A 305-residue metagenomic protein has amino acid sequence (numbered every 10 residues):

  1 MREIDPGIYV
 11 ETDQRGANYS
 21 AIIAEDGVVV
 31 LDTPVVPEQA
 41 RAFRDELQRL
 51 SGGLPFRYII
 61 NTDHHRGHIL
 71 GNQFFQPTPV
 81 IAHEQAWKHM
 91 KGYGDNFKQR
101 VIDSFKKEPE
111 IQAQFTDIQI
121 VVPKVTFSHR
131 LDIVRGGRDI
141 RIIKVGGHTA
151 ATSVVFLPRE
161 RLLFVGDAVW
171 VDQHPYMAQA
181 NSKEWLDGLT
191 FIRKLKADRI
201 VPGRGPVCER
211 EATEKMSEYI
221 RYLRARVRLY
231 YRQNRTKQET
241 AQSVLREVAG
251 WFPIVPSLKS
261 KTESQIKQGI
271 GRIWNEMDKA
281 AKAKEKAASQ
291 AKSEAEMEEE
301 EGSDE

Functional and structural regions predicted by a protein language model:
R2-E46, V154-G166: Conserved beta-strand hairpin/beta-sheet module of binuclear metal-dependent hydrolase folds, prominently
L31-P34, R57-H64, I81-H83, V145 (+2 more regions): Active-site neighborhood of phospho(di)ester-bond hydrolases with catalytic His/Asp-centered motifs
P37-E38, H64-L70, W87-K91, T149-T152 (+2 more regions): Active-site environment of divalent metal-dependent phosphoester hydrolases
E38-Q85, K196: Active-site metal-binding motif and surrounding structural segment of the metallo-beta-lactamase
K91-I143, R159, L189: Metallo-beta-lactamase
V125-W185: Ligand/cofactor pocket segment of small-molecule handling proteins
E184-E239, S243: Divalent-metal (often Zn2+) His-rich catalytic cores of metallo-beta-lactamase-fold enzymes
Q233-E305: C-terminal regulatory/interaction regions
